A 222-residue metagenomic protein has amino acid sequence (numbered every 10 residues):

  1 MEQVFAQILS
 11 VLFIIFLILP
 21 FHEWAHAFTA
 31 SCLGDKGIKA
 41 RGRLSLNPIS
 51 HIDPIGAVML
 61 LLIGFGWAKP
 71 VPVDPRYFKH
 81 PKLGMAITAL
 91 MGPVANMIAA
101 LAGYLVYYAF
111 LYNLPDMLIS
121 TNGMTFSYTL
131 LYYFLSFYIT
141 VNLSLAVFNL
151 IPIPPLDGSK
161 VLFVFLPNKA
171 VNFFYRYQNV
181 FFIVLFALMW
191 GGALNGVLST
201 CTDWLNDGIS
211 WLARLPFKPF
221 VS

Functional and structural regions predicted by a protein language model:
M1-S222: Hydrophobic transmembrane alpha-helices and their immediate loop junctions in multi-pass integral membrane proteins
